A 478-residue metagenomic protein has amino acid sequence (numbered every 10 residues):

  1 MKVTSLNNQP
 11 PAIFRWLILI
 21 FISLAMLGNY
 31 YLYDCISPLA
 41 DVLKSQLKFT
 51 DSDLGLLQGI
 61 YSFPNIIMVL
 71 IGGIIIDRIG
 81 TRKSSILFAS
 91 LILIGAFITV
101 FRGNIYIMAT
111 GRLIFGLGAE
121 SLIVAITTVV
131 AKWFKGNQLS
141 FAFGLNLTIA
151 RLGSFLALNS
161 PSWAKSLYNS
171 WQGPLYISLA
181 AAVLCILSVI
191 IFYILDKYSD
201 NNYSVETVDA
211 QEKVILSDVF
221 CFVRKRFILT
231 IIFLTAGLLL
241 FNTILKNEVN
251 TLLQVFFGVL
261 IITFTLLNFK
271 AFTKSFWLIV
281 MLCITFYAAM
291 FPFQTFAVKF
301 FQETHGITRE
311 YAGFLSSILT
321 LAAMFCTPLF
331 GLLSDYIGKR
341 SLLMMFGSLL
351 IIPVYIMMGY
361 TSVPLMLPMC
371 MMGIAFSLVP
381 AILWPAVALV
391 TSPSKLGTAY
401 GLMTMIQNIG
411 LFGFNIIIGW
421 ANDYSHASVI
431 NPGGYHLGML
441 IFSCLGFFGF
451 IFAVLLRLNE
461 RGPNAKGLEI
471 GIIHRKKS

Functional and structural regions predicted by a protein language model:
D34, S62-L70, S154-F155, T320-P328 (+1 more regions): Residue-level signature of mid-helix packing/kink "hotspots" within the transmembrane helices of 12-pass Major
I36-P38, T230-T251, T273-T327, F414-N415: Extracytoplasmic gate region of multi-pass secondary transporters
K48, G80, F101-I107, G118 (+4 more regions): Helix-breaking motifs and short loop linkers at transmembrane-helix boundaries and internal kinks in secondary membrane
I67-Y106: Conserved MFS/SLC helix-loop-helix module at the cytosolic interface between two early adjacent transmembrane helices
R78-A89, D335-S348: Cytoplasmic membrane-interface "Motif A"-like loop-to-helix N-cap segments of 12-TM Major Facilitator Superfamily
I105, G111-A150: Cytoplasmic helix-loop-helix junction between adjacent transmembrane helices in 12-TM secondary transporters
L145-D200, F222-R226, T230, G237-V255: Helix-loop-helix hairpin linking two adjacent transmembrane segments in secondary transporters
R340-A386: C-terminal transmembrane helical hairpin of 12-TM major facilitator-type secondary transporters
